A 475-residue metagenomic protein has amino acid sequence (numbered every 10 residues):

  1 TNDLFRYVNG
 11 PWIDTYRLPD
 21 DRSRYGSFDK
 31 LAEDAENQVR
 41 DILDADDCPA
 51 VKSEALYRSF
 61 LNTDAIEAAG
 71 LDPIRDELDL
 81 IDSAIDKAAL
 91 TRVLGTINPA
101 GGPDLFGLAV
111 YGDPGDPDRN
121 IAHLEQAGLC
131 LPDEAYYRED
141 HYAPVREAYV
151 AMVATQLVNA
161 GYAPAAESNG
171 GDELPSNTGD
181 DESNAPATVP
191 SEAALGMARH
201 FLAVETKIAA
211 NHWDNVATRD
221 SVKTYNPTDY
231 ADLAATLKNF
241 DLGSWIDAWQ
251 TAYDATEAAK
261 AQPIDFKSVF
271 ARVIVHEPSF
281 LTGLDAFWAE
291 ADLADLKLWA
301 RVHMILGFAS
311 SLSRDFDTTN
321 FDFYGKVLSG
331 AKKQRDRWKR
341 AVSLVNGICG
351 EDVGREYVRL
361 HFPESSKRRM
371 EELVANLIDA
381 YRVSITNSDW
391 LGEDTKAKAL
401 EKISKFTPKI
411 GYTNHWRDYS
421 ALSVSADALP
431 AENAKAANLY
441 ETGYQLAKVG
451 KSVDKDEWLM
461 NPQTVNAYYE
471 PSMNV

Functional and structural regions predicted by a protein language model:
T1, G102-P103, G115-D118, N461-T464 (+1 more regions): Short, well-ordered loop/turn elements at secondary-structure boundaries
T1-N2, Y7-F60: Active-site-surrounding "flap" and adjacent substrate/cofactor-binding loops of secreted or lumenal enzymes, prototyped
R6, A148, A397-K398: Short, solvent-exposed alpha-helical surface patches in well-structured domains
Y7-D21, A154-A165, K405-T407: Short amphipathic alpha-helical segments with coiled-coil-like heptad repeat character
T15-D20, G161-A165, V189-A194, I385-A399 (+1 more regions): Surface-exposed patches in mature extracellular/periplasmic domains of secreted proteins
A32, K207, N239-L242, K260-I264 (+4 more regions): Intrinsically disordered, low-complexity linker/terminal regions across diverse proteins
D44-E371, N376: Noncatalytic, helix-rich "gating/capping" subdomain that lines the substrate-entry/channel surface of large enzyme
